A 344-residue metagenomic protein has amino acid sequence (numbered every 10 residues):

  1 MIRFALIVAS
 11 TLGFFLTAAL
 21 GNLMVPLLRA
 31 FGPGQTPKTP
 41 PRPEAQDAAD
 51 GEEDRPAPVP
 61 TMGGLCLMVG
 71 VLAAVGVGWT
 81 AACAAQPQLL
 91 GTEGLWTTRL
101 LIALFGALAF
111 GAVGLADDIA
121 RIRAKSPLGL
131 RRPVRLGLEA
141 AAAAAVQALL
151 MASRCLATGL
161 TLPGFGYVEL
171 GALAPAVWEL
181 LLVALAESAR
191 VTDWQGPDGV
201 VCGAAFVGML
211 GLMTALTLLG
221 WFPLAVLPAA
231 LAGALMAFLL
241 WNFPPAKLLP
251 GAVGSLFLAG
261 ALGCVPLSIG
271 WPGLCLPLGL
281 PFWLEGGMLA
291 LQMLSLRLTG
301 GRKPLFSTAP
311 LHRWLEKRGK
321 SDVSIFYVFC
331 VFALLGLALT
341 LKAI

Functional and structural regions predicted by a protein language model:
I2-W283: "…together with the soluble PPM/PP2C metallo-phosphatase catalytic core" -> "…together with the soluble PPM/PP2C
V8-S10, L296-L298, L339-L341: A short, structure-level motif marking secondary-structure boundaries and short turns
N22-L23, L27-P43, P281-V328: Membrane-proximal soluble regions of multi-pass membrane proteins
T80, G263, R313, K317-R318 (+1 more regions): Hydrophobic transmembrane alpha-helix bundles
V146, L262, M288, Q292 (+1 more regions): Alpha-helix boundary/capping detector
D322-A343: Final/C-terminal transmembrane alpha-helix of multipass membrane proteins
